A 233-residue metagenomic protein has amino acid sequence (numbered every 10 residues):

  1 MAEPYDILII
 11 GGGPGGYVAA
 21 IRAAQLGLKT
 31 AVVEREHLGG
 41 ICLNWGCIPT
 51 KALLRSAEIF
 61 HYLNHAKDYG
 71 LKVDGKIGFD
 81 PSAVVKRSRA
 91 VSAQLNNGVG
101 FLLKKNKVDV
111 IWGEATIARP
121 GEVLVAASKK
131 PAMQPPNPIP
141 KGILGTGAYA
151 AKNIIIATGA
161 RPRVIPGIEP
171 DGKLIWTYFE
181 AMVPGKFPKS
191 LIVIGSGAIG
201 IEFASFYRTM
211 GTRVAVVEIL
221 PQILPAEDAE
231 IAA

Functional and structural regions predicted by a protein language model:
A2-G13, F187-G197: Beta1/beta-strand and adjacent pyrophosphate-binding region of the FAD-binding site in flavoprotein oxidoreductases
A2-Y5, I21-L28, V33-F187, L220-L224 (+1 more regions): Glycine-rich flavin
D6-V32, G200-R208: N-terminal Rossmann-like FAD-binding beta1-loop-alpha1 element of flavoenzymes
G11, A90-V91, G195, E227: Residues that cap or flank secondary-structure elements
L174, G185-E227: Rossmann-like NAD(P)H-binding beta-loop-alpha module
